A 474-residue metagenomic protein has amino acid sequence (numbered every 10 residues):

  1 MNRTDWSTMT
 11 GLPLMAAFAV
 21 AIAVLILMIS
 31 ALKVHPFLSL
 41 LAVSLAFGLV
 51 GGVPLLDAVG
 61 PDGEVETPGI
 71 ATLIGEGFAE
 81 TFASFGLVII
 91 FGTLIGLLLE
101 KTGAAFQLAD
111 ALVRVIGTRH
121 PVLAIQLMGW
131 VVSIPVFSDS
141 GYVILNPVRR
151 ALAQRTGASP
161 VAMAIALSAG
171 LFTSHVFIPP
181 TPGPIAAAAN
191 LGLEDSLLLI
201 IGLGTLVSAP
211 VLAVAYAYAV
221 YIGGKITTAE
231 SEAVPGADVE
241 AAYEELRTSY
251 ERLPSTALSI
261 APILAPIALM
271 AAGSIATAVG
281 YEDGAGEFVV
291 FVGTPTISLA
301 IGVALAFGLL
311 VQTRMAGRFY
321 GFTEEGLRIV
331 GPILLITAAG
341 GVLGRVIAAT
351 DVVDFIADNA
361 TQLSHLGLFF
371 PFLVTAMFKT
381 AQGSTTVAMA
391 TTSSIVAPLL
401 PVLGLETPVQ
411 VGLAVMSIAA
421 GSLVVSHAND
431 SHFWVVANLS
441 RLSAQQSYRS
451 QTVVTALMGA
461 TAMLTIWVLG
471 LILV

Functional and structural regions predicted by a protein language model:
N2-F18, G202-G321, V474: Long, contiguous bundles of hydrophobic transmembrane helices that form the permeation core of multi-pass
L12-A16, T67, A79-G86, L112-L127 (+6 more regions): Membrane-interfacial loop-to-helix junctions in multi-pass transporters
L14-I26, K33-D57, G86-G92, L258-A271 (+2 more regions): Hydrophobic mid-bilayer segments of alpha-helices in multi-pass membrane transport proteins, especially secondary
I70-F106, F291-V352: Core transmembrane alpha-helical segments of multi-pass membrane transporters/permeases
G86-G92, V115-V148, L334-G340, L363-L403 (+1 more regions): Hydrophobic alpha-helical transmembrane segments of multi-pass integral membrane proteins, predominantly secondary
T93, Q107-D110, S140-L152, T181-L191 (+3 more regions): Re-entrant/interfacial helical elements at transmembrane boundaries that shape and gate the permeation pathway
R119-I134, T156-V176, S196-A209, Y221 (+3 more regions): Alpha-helical transmembrane segments of multi-pass membrane proteins
A151-L264, H432-T465, L469: Membrane-core helix-loop-helix motifs of multi-pass transport proteins
